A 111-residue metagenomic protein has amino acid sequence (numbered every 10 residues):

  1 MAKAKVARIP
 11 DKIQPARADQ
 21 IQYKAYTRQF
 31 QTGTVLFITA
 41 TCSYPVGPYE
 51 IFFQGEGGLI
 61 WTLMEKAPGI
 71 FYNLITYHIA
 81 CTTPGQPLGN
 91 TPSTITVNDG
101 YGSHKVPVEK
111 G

Functional and structural regions predicted by a protein language model:
M1-G111: Exposed, flexible binding/inhibitory loops of compact, secreted disulfide-stabilized domains
